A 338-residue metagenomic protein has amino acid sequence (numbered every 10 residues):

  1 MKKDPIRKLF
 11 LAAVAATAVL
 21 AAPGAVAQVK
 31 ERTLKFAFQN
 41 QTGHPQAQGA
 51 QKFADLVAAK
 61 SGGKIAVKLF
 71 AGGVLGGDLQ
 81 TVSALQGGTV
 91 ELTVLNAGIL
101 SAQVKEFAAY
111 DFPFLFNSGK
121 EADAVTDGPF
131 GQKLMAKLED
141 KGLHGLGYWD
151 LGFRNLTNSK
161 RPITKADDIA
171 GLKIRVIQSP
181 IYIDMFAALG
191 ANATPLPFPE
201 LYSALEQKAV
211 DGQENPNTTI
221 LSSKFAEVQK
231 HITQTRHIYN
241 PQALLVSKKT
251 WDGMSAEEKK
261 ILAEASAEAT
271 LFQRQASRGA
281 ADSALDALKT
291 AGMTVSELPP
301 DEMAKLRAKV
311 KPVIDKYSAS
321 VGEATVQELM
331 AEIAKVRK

Functional and structural regions predicted by a protein language model:
K2-D4, L11-A16, Q28-E121, P129-Q132 (+1 more regions): N-terminal secretory/targeting leader peptides
V19: Conserved TIR/SEFIR loop-to-helix hotspot centered on a Trp-containing motif with a nearby acidic residue
A22-G24: N-terminal signal peptide c-region/cleavage motif recognized by signal peptidases
